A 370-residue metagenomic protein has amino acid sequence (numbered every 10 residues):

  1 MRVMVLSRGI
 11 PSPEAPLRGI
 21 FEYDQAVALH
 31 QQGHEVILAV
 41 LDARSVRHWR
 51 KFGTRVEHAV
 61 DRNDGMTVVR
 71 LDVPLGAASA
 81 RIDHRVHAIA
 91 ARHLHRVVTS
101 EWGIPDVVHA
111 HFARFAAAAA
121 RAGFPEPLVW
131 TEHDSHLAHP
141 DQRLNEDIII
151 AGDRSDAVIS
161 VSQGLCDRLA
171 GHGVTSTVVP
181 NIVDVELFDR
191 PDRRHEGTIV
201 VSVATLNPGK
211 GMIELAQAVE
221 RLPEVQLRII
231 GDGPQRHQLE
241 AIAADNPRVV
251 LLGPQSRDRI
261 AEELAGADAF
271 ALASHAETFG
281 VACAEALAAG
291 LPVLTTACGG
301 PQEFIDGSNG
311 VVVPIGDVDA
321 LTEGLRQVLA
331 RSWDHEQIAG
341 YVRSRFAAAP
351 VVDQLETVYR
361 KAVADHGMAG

Functional and structural regions predicted by a protein language model:
M1-A59, E220, R360, G370: N-terminal subdomain of nucleotide-sugar transferases
I20, T198, S202-R221, P234-Q238 (+1 more regions): A conserved mid-protein helix/loop that constitutes part of the nucleotide-sugar donor-binding site
G164, I182: Carbohydrate-associated surface elements
E240-Q255: Nucleotide-activated donor-binding/catalytic signature segment of Leloir-type glycosyltransferases, i.e., the conserved
H275: Aromatic "clamp/platform" in nucleotide-sugar-dependent glycosyltransferases that forms part of the donor/acceptor
P292-T295: Short hydrophobic beta-strand element within catalytic cores of glycosyltransferases and related nucleotide-activated
D306-G307, V311-V318, Q327-S332: Conserved acidic donor-binding segment of nucleotide-sugar-dependent glycosyltransferases
W333-A348: A short, well-ordered alpha-helix in the C-terminal region of glycosyltransferases
